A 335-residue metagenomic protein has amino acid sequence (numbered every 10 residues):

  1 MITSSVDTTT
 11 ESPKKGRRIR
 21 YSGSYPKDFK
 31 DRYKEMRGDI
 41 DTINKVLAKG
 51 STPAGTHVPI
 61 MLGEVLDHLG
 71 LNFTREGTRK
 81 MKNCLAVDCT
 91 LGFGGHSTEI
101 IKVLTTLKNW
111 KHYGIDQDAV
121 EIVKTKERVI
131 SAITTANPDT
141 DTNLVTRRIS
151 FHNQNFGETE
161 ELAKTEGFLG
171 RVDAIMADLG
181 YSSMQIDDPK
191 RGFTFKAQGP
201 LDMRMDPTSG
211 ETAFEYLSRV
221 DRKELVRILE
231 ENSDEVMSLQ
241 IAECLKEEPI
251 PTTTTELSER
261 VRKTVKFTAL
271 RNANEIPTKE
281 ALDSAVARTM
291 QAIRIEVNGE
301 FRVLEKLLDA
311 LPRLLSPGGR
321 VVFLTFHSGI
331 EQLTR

Functional and structural regions predicted by a protein language model:
M1-R335: S-adenosyl-L-methionine-dependent methyltransferase catalytic core, i.e., the SAM/SAH-binding region
